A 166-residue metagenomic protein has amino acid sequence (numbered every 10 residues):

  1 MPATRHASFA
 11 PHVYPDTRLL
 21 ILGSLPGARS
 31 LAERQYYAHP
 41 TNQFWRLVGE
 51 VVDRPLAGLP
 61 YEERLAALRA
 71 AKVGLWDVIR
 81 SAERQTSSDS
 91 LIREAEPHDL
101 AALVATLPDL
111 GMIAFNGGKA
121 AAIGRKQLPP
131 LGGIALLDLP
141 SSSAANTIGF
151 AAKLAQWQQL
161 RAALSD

Functional and structural regions predicted by a protein language model:
M1-R18, H39-P40, T86-A101, R125-D166: C-terminal capping/extension of enzyme domains
I21-S24: N-terminal nucleotide-binding beta1-loop-alpha1 segment
R29-L91: Short, surface-exposed acidic-centric catalytic microdomains
P55, L110-G111, L131: Secondary-structure boundary/capping positions in well-ordered alpha/beta enzyme cores
A70-K119: Internal catalytic-core helix/loop-beta-alpha segment that presents or stabilizes conserved functional determinants
A120-G124: Short, charged/polar "capping" segments at the starts of alpha-helices and the immediately preceding loops
